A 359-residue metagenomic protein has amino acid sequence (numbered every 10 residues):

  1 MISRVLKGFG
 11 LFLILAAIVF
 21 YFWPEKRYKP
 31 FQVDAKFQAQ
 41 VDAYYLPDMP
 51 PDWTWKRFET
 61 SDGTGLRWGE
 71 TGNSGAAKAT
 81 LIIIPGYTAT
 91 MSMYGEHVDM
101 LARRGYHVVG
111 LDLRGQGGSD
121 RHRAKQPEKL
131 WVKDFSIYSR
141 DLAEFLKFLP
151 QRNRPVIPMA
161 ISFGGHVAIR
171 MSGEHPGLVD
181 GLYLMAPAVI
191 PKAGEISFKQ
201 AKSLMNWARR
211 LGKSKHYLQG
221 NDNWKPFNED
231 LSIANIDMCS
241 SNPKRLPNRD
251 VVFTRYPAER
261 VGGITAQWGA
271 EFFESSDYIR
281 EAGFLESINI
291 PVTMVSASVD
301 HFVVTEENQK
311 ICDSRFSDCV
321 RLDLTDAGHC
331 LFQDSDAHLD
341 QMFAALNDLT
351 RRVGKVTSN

Functional and structural regions predicted by a protein language model:
V5-T60, L66-T71: An N-terminal hydrophobic leader/cap segment in hydrolases
M91, V98-A124: Conserved alpha/beta-hydrolase
K129-P150: Alpha/beta-hydrolase active-site loop
A168-A258: Alpha/beta-hydrolase-fold enzymes
I288, M294-S296: Short beta-strand/loop motif that positions the catalytic acidic residue of the alpha/beta-hydrolase fold
I290, V304-D313: Short alpha-helix in the alpha/beta-hydrolase fold that links the catalytic acid
V299-V303: Acidic catalytic loop of the alpha/beta-hydrolase fold
A327-D340: Catalytic histidine-centered segment of alpha/beta-hydrolase-like enzymes
